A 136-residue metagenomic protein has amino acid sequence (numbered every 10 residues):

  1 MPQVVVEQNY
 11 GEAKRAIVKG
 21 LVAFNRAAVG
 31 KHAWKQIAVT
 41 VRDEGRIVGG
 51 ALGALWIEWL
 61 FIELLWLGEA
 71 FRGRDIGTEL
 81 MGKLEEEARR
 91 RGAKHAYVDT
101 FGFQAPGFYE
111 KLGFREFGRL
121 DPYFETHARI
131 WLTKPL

Functional and structural regions predicted by a protein language model:
P2-E63, G68, F103, G118 (+1 more regions): Acetyl-CoA-dependent GNAT
I17, Y109, F114: Conserved active-site tyrosine of GNAT-family acetyltransferases
T40, W131-P135: Short, well-ordered beta-strand micro-motif
F71-R72, H95, F108: Acidic/histidine-enriched, beta-strand-rich ligand/metal-binding domains
G73-E86, K111: Conserved acetyl-CoA-binding loop-helix of GNAT-fold acetyltransferases
A88-F101: Conserved GNAT acetyl-CoA-binding A-motif
Y97-D99, R115-W131: Conserved catalytic-core motifs of GNAT/GCN5-like acyltransferases
